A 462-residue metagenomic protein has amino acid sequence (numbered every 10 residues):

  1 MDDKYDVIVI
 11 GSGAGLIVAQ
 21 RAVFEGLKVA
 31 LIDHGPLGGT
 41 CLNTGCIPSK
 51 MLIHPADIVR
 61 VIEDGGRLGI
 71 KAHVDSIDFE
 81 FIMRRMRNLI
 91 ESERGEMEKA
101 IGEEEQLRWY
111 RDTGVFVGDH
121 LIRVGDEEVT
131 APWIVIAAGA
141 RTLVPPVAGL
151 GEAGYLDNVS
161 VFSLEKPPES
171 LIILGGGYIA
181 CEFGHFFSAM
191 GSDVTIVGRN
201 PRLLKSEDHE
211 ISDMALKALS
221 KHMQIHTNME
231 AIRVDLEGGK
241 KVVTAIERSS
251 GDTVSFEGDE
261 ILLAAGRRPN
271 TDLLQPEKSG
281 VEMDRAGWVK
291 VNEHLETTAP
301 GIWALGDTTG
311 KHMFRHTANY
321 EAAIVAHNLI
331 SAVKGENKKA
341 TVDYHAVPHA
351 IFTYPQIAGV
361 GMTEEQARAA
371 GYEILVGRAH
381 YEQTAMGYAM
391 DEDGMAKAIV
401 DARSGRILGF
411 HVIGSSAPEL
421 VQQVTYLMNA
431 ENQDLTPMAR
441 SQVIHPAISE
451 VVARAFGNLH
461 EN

Functional and structural regions predicted by a protein language model:
M1-S12, P167-G177: Beta1/beta-strand and adjacent pyrophosphate-binding region of the FAD-binding site in flavoprotein oxidoreductases
D2-Y5, R21-L27, I32-P167, T195 (+8 more regions): Glycine-rich flavin
I8-I10, G114, V129-G139, I173-L174 (+4 more regions): Short hydrophobic core segments
I8-I17, R21-G35, T40, I47 (+4 more regions): Flexible, glycine-rich terminal cap/loop adjacent to redox cofactors in electron-transfer oxidoreductases
A19, V23, G184-A189: Gly/Ala-rich phosphate-binding loop of Rossmann-like dinucleotide-binding domains, activating on the conserved
R111, R248, D284, N292-E293 (+2 more regions): Short, acidic, Ser/Thr-enriched surface-loop or helix-capping motifs
G151-P167, S255-E336, T425-Y426: FAD-site-proximal beta/loop scaffold in flavoenzymes
